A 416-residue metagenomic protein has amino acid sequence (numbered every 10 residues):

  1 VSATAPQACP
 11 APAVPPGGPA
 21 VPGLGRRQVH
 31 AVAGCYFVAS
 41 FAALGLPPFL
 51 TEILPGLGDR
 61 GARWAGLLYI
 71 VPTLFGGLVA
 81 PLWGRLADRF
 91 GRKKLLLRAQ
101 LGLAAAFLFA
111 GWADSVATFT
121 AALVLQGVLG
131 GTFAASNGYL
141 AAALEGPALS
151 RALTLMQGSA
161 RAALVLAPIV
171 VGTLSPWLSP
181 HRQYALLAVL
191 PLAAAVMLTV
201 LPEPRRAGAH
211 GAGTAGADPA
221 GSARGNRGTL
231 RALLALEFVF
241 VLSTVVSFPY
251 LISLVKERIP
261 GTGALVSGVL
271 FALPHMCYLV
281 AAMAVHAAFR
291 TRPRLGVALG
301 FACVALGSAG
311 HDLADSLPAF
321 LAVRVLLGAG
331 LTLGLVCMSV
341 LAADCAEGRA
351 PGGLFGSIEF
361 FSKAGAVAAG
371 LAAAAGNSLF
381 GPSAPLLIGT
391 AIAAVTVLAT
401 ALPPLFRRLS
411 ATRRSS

Functional and structural regions predicted by a protein language model:
C9-R26, P202-L236: Juxtamembrane intracellular "pre-TM" segments in multi-pass secondary transporters
G23-T73, T229-A232, L236, F240-P260 (+1 more regions): Helix-loop boundary and gating motifs at the non-cytosolic
T73-P81, G131, L164-V165, H275-M283 (+1 more regions): Residue-level signature of mid-helix packing/kink "hotspots" within the transmembrane helices of 12-pass Major
V79-G91, V280-P293: Helix-to-loop junctions at the C-terminal end of transmembrane segments in multipass secondary transporters
K94-L108, L295-A309: Structural signature of the two symmetry-related core transmembrane helices
V124-A160: Cytoplasmic helix-loop-helix junction between adjacent transmembrane helices in 12-TM secondary transporters
T132-L144, L333-E347: Intracellular juxtamembrane helix-capping segments at the cytosolic ends of symmetry-related transmembrane helices
R349-L379: A late C-terminal transmembrane helix in Major Facilitator Superfamily
